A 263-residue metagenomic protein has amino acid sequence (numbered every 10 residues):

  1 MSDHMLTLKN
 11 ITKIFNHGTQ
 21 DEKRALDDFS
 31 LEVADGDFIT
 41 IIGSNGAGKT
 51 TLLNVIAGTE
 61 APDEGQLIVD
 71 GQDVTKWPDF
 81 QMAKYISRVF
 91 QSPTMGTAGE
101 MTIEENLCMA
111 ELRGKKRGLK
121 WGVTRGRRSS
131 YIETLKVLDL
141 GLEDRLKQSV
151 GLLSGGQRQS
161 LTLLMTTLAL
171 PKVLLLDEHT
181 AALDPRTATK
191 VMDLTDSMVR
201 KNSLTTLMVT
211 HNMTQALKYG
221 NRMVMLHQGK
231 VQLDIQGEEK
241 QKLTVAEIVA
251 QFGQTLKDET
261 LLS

Functional and structural regions predicted by a protein language model:
S2-M5, I14-D28, P78: A short, flexible loop at the N-terminus of ABC-type nucleotide-binding domains that lies
T19, D73-S87, M95, R117 (+2 more regions): ABC ATPase NBD coupling module
I42-S44: The feature captures the beta-strand-to-loop junction immediately N-terminal to the Walker
A57: Helix-to-loop junction immediately C-terminal to a conserved catalytic motif
G65-Q72, L233-I235: Conserved ABC transporter NBD signature motif
T210-H211: H-loop/switch region of ABC-family ATPase nucleotide-binding domains
K230-Q254: Conserved beta-strand-loop-alpha-helix hinge in the C-terminal portion of ABC ATPase nucleotide-binding domains
